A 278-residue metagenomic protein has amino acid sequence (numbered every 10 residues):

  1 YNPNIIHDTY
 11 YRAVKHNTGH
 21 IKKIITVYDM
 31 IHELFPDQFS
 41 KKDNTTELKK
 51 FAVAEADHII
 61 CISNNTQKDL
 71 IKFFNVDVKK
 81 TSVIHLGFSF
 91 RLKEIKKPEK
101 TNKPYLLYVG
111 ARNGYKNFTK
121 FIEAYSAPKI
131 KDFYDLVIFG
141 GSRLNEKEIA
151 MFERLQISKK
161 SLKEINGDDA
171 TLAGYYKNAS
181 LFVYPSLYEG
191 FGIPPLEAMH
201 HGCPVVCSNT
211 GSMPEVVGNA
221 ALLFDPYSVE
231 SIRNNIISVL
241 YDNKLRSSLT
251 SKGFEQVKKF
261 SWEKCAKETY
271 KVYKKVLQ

Functional and structural regions predicted by a protein language model:
Y1-Q278: Carbohydrate transferase catalytic cores enriched for Leloir-type hexosyltransferases
